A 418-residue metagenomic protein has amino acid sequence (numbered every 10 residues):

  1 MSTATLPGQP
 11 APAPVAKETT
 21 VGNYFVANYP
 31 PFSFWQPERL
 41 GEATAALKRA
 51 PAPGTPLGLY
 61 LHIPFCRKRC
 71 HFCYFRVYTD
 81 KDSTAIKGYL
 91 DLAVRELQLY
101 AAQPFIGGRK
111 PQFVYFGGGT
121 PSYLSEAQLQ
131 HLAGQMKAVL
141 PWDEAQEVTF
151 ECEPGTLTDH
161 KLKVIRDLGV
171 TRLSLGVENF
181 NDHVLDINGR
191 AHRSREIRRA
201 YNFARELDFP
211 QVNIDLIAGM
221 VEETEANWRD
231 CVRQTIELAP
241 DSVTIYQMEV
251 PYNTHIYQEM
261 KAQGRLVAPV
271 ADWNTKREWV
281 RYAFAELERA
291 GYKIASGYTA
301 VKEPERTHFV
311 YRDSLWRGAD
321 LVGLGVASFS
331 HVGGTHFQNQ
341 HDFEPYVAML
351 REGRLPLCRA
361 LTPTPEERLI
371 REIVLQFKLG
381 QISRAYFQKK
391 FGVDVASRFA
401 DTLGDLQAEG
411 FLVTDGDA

Functional and structural regions predicted by a protein language model:
M1-G58, R67, G107: Flexible, acidic/Gly-rich N-terminal and inter-domain linker regions that tether and position cofactor-handling modules
R49, G54-P56, T79-Q103, R109-V393: C-terminal scaffold of the Radical SAM
L61-V77: Local cysteine-cluster metal-coordination motifs and their immediate loop/turn environment, predominantly Fe-S cluster
C66, D241, G416-A418: Beta-strand-connecting loop/turn residues
R76-T79, L412: General structural signal for alpha-helix termini and helix-helix connectors
R384-Y386, S397-F399, T414: Extended hydrophobic-aromatic, low-complexity segments
V393-Q407: Short amphipathic alpha-helical interaction segments
Q407-D417: A short, conserved structural fragment
